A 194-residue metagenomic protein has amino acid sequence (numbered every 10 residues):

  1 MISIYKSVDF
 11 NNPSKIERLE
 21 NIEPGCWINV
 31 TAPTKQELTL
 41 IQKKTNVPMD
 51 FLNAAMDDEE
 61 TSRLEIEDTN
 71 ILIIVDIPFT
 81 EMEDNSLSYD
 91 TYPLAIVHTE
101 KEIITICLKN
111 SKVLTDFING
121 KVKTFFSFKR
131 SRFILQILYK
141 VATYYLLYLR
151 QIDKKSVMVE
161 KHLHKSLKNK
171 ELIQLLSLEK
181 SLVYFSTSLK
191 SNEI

Functional and structural regions predicted by a protein language model:
M1-I194: Peripheral, non-transmembrane regulatory/ligand-interaction domains of membrane transport proteins
